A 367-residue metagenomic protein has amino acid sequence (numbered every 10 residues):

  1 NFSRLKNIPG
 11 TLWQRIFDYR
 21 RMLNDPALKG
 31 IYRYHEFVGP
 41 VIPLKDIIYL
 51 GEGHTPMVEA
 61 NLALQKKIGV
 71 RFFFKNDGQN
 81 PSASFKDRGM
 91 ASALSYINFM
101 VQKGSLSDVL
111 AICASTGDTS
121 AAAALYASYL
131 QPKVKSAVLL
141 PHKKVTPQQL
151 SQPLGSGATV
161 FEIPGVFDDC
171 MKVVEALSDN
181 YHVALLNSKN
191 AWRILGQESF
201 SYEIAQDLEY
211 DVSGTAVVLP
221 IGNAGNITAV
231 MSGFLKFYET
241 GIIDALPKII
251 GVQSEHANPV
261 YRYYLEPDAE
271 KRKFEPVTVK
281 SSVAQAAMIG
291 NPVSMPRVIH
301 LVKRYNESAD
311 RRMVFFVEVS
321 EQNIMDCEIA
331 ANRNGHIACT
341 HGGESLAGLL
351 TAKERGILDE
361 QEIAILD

Functional and structural regions predicted by a protein language model:
N1-R15: Cys/His-rich short segments
Y19-K103: Positively charged, low-complexity intrinsically disordered leader regions
H54, Q149-S151, F161, G165-L185 (+2 more regions): Active-site/ligand-binding loops adjacent to catalytic centers
D87-A93, I112-L130, T146-Q148, I194 (+3 more regions): Short glycine/serine/threonine-rich phosphate/pyrophosphate-binding segments that cradle anionic phosphate groups
S95-K103, A121-K133, L235, A347-I357: Alpha-helix C-terminal capping segments
K103-Y126, K133-P141, S213-N226, I249 (+1 more regions): A short, small-residue-rich loop immediately preceding and capping a beta-strand
L177-G241, M325-I329: Active-site/ligand-binding-proximal alpha/beta "capping" segment
L265, L346-D367: Catalytic phosphate/nucleotide-handling subdomain of diverse soluble enzymes
